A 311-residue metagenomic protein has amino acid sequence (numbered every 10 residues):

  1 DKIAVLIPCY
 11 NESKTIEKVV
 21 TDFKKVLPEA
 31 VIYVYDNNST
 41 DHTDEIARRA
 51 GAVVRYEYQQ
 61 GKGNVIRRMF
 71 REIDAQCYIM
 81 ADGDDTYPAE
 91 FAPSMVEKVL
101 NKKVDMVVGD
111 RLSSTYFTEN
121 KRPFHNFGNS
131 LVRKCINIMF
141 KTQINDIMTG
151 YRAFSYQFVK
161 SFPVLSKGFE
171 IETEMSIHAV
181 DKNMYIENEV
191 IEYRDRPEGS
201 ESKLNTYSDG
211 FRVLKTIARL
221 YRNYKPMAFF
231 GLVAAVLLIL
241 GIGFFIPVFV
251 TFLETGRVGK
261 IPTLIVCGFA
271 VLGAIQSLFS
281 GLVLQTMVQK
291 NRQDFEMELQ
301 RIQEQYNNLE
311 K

Functional and structural regions predicted by a protein language model:
K2-A4, V31, E174: Cell-envelope/extracellular polymer assembly enzymes that use nucleotide-activated donors
N11-K25: Short, well-formed alpha-helical segments that are part of the catalytic scaffolds of diverse glycosyltransferases
E12-T15, S39, K62, P88: Donor nucleotide-sugar binding loop of glycosyltransferases
D36-D44: A conserved acidic beta->alpha catalytic loop
Y58-E72, C77, A89-F169, T173 (+2 more regions): Acceptor/aglycone-binding surface of glycosyltransferases and processive sugar-polymer synthases
S166-K167, I171-K311: Hydrophobic helical membrane-anchoring modules
